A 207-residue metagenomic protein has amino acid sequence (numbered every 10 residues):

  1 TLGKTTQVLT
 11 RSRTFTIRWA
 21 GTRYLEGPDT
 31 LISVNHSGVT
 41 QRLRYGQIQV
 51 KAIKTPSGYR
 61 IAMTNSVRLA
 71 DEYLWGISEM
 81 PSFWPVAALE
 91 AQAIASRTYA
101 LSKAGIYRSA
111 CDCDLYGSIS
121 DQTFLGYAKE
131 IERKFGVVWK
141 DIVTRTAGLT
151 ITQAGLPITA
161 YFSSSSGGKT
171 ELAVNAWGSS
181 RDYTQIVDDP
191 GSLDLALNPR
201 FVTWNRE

Functional and structural regions predicted by a protein language model:
T1-E207: Conserved, single-site charged/polar hotspot
